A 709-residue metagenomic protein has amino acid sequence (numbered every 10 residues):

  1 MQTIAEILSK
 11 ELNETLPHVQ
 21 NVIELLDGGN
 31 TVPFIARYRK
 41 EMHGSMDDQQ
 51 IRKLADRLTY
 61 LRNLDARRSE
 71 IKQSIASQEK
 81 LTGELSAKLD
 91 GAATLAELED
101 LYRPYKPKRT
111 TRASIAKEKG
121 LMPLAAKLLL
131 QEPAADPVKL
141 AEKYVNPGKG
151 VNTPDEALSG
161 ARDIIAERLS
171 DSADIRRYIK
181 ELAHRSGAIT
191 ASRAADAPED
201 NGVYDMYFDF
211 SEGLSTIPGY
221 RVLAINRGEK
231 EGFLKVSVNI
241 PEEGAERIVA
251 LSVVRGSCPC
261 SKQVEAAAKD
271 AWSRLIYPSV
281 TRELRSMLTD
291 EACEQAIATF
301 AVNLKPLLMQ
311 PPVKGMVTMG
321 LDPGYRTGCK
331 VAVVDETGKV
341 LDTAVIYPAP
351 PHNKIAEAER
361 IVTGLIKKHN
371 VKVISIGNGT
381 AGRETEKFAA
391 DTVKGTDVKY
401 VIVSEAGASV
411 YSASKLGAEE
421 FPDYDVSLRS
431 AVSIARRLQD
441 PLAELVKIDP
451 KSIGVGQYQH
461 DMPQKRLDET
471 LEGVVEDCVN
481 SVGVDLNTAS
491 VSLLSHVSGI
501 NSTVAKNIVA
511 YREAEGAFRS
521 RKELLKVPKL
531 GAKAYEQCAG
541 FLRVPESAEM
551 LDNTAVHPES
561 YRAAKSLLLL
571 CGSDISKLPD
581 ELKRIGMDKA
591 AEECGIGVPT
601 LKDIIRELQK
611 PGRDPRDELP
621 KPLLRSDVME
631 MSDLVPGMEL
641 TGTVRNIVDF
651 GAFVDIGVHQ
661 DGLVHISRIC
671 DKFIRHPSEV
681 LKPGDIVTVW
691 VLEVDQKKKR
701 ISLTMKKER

Functional and structural regions predicted by a protein language model:
M1-Q20, D27: Generic start-of-chain signal for non-secretory N-termini
I4, D56, R62-K80, D90 (+6 more regions): Long, highly charged, low-complexity intrinsically disordered interaction regions that mediate electrostatic DNA/RNA
E24-D27, P104, I115-E118, A224-G228 (+16 more regions): Replace "in large, NTP-powered and nucleic-acid-processing enzymes" with "in large, NTP-powered factors and other
Y38-K40, L129, P241, P323 (+11 more regions): Short, ordered loop/turn segments at secondary-structure junctions
D47-K53, Y60, L64-G320, G324-Y424 (+1 more regions): Duplex nucleic acid-engaging cores and interfaces of nucleic-acid transaction enzymes
S74, E99-Y102, G228-P241, L251-I276 (+2 more regions): Structured, non-catalytic alpha/beta "coupling" segments that mediate domain-domain communication and provide generic
E181-A188, L321-Y325, G379-E384, V403-V410 (+5 more regions): A glycine-rich phosphate-binding loop feature that marks nucleotide/adenosyl-phosphate handling sites
V544-R709: Single-stranded RNA-binding regions, centering on S1/OB-family and related RNA-binding modules
